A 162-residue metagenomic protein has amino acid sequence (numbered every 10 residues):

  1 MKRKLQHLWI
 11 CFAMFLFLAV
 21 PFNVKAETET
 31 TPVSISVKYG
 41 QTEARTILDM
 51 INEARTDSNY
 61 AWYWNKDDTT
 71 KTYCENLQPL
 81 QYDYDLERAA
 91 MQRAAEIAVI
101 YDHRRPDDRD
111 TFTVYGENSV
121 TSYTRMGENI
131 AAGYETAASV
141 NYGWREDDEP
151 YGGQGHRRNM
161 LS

Functional and structural regions predicted by a protein language model:
M1-I10: Bacterial N-terminal signal peptides that target proteins for export
R3, Y84, A132-Y134: Short, flexible loop/turn elements at secondary-structure junctions
L8, E87-A89, A137-S139: A broad, structure-centric signal for solvent-exposed, well-ordered loop/edge residues that line or flank functional
I10-A19: Bacterial N-terminal signal peptides
C11, D107, M160: Alpha-helical and His/Cys-centered functional microenvironments
A19-T28: Sec-dependent signal peptide cleavage junction
E27-V120, R157: Short, well-ordered surface patches within globular domains
E96, D110-S162: A well-ordered secondary-structure block
